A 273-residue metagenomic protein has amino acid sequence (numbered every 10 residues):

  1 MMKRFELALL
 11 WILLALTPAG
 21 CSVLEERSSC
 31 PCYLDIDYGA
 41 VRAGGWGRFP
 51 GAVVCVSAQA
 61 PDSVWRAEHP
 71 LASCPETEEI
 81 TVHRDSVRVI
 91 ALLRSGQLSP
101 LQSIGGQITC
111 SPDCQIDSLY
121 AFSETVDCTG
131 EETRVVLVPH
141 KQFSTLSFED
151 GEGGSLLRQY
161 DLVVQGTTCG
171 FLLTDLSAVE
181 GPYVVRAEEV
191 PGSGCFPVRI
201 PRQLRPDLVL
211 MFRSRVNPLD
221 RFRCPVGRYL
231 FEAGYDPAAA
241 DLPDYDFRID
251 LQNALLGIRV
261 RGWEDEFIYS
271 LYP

Functional and structural regions predicted by a protein language model:
M1-S22: Sec-dependent bacterial lipoprotein signal peptides
C21-P273: Extracytoplasmic cysteine-anchoring/structural motifs
